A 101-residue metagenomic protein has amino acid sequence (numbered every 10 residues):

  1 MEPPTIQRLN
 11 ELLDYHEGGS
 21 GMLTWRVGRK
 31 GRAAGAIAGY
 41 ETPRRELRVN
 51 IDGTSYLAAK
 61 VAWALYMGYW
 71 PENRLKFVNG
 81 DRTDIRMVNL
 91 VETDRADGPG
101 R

Functional and structural regions predicted by a protein language model:
M1-I51: Short helix-coil boundary/hinge micro-motifs
D52-R101: Short, cationic Gly/His-enriched loop motifs
